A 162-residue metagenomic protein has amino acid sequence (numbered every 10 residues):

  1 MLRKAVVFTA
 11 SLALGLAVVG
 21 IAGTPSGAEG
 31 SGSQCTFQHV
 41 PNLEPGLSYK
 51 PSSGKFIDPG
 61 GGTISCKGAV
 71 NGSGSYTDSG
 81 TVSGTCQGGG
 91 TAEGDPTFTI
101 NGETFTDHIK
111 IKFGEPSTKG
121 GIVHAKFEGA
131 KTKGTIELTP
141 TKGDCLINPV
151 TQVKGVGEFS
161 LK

Functional and structural regions predicted by a protein language model:
M1-A5: Positively charged n-region of N-terminal signal peptides that target proteins for export
V6-F8, L16-Q34: C-terminal region of N-terminal signal peptides and the immediate post-cleavage residues of exported proteins
A13-G15, H39: Hydrophobic alpha-helical membrane segments, chiefly transmembrane helices and signal peptide h-regions, characterized
S26, Q38, G134-E137: Serine/threonine-rich, low-complexity intrinsically disordered segments
E29-P45: Short N-terminal segments immediately surrounding and downstream of signal-peptide cleavage
G30-S31, G62, V82, T141: Secretory pathway export signals and precursors
P41-K131: Predominantly extracellular/secreted and cell-surface proteins with exposed, flexible low-complexity segments
A130-K162: Extracellularly exposed regions in secreted/surface proteins, prominently low-complexity, repeat-rich
